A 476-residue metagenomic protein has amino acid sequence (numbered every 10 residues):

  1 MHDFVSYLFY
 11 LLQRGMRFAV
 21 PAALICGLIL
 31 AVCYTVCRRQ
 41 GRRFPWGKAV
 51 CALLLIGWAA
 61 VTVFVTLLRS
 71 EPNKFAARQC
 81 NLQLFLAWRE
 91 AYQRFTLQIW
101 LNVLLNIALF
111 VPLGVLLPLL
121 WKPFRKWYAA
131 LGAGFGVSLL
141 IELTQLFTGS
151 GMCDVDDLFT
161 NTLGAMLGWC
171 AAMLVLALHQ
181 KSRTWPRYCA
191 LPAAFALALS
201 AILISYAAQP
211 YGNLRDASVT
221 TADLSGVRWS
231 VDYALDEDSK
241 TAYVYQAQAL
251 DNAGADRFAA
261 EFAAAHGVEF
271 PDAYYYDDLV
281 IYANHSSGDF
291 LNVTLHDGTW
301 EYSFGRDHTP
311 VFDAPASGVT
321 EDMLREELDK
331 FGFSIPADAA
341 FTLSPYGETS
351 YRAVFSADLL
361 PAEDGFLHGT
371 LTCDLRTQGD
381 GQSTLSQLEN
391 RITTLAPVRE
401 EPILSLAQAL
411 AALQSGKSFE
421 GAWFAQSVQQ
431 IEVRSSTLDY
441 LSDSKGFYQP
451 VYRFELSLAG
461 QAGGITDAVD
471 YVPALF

Functional and structural regions predicted by a protein language model:
H2-G149, C170-E261: Bulky hydrophobic segments
G151-T160: Non-cytosolic membrane-interface motifs at loop->transmembrane helix junctions
L191-A196, F366-G369, T377, S435-Y440: Metal-dependent nuclease catalytic core centered on acidic motifs
Y206-F331, I335, A357-E363, T393-A396: Preferential activation on post-signal-peptide N-terminal prodomains/segments of secreted or lumenal proteins
L291-P310, D364-N390, G460-F476: A short, surface-exposed beta-strand/turn
L324, C373-L375, Y452-F454: Conserved histidines in hydrophobic membrane contexts and catalytic metal-binding motifs
L328, G332-G365, Q387-Y452, L456-G464: Segments that shape or occlude catalytic/ligand-binding pockets
